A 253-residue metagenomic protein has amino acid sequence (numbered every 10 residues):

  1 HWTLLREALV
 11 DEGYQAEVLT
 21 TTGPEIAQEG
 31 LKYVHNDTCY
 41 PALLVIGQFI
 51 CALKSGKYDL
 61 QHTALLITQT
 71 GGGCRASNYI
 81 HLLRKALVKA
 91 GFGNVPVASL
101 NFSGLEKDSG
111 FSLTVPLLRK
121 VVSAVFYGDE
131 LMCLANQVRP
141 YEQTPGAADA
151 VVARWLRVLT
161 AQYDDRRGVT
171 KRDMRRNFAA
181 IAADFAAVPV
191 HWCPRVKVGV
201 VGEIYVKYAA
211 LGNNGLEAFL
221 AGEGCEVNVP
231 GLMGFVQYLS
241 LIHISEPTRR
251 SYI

Functional and structural regions predicted by a protein language model:
H1-S245, R249: An N-terminal assembly and electron-transfer interface module characteristic of large anaerobic redox and radical
